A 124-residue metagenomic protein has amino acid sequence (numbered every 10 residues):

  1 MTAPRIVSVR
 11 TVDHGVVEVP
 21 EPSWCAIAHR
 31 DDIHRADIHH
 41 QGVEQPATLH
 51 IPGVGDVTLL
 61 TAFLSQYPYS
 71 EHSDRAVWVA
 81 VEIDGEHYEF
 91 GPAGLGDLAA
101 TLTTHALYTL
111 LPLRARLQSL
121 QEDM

Functional and structural regions predicted by a protein language model:
M1-M124: Positively charged, low-complexity terminal tracts and the immediately adjacent first secondary-structure elements
